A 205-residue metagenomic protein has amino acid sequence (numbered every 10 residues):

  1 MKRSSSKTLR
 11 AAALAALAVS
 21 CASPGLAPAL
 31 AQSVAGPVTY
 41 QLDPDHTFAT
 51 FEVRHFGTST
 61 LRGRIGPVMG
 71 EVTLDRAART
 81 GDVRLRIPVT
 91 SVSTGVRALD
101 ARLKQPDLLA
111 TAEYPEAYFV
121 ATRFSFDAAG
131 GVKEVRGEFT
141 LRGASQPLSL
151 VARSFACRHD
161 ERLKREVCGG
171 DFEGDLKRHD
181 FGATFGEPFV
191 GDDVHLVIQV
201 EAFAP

Functional and structural regions predicted by a protein language model:
K2-A15: Bacterial N-terminal signal peptides that target proteins for export
G25-P205: Low-complexity, acidic/polar, glycine-enriched regions of mature
